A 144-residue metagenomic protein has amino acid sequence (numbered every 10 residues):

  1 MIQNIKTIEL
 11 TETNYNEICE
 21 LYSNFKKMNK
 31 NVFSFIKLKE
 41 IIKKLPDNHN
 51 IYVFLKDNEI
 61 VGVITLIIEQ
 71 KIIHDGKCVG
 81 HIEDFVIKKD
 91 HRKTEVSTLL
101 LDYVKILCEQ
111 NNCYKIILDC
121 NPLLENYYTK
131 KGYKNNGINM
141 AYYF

Functional and structural regions predicted by a protein language model:
M1-I36: Short amphipathic alpha-helix that is part of the acyltransferase structural core
N31-I51: Active-site rim helix/loop that mediates acceptor-substrate recognition in acyltransferases
D47-N48, I64-H74: A conserved beta-strand-loop-helix scaffold within acyl/acetyltransferase catalytic domains
V53, E59-I68, V86: Conserved beta-strand in the GNAT
Q70-I82, R92: A conserved beta-turn-beta hairpin within the catalytic core of GNAT-like acetyltransferases that forms part
I87, K93-I106: Conserved acetyl-CoA-binding loop-helix of GNAT-fold acetyltransferases
L101, C108-C120: Conserved GNAT acetyl-CoA-binding A-motif
I116-N126, K134, A141-F144: Conserved beta-strand-loop-alpha-helix junction that forms the acyl-donor binding cleft
